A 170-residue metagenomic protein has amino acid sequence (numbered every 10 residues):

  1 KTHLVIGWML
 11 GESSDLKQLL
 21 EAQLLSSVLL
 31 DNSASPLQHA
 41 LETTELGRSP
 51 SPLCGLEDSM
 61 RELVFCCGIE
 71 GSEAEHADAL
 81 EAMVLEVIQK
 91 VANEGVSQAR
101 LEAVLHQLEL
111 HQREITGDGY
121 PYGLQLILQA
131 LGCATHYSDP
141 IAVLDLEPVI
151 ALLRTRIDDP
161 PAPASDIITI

Functional and structural regions predicted by a protein language model:
K1-C66, E70-I170: Mature, solvent-exposed C-terminal subdomains and processed small-chain segments of exported/organellar
